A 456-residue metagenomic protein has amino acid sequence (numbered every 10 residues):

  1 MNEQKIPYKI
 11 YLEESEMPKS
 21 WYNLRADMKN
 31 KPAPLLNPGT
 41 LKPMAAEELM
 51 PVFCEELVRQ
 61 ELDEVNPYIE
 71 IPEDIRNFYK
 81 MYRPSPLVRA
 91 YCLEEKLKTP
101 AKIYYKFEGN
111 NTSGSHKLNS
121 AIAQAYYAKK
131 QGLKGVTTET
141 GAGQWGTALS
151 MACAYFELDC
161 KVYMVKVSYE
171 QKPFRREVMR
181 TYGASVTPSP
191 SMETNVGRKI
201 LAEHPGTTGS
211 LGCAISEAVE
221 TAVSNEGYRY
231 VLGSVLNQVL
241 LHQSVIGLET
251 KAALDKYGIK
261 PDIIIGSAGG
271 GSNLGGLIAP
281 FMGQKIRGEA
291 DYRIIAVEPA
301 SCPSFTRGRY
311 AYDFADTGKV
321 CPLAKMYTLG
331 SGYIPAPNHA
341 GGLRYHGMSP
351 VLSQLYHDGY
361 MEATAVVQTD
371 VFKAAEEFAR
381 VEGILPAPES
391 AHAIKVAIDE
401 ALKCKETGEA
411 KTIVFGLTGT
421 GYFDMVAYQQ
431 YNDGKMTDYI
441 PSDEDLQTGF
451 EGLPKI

Functional and structural regions predicted by a protein language model:
E3-L133: Positively charged, low-complexity intrinsically disordered leader regions
Y68-E70, I200-Q238, I246, G258 (+2 more regions): Active-site/ligand-binding loops adjacent to catalytic centers
F107-L118, V136-W145, L236-V239, I265-G270 (+4 more regions): Active-site nucleophile and cofactor-binding loops and adjacent substrate-binding regions of central metabolic enzymes
G114, L118-I122, T138-F156, E170-P173 (+4 more regions): Short glycine/serine/threonine-rich phosphate/pyrophosphate-binding segments that cradle anionic phosphate groups
S120, A128-V167, K260-L274, I294 (+1 more regions): A short, small-residue-rich loop immediately preceding and capping a beta-strand
A123-L133, T147-D159, R180-T181, I278-G288 (+1 more regions): Alpha-helix C-terminal capping segments
T137, W145-T208, S304-F314, M425-D433: Active-site-proximal loop->helix
A268-G276, Q368-D433: Claisen-condensing/thiolase-fold acyl-transfer catalytic domains that form or cleave C-C bonds in fatty acid
